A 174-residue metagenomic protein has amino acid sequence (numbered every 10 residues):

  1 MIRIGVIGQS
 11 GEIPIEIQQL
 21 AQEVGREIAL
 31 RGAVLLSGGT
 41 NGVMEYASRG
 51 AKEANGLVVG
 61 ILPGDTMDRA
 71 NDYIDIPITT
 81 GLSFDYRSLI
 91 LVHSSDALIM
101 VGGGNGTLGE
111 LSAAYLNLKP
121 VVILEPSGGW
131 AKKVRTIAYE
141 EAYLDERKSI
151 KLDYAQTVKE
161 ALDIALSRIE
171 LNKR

Functional and structural regions predicted by a protein language model:
M1-I17, R26, L30-R31: Generic N-terminal amphipathic, Lys/Arg-enriched alpha-helix
I2, G8-E12, G81-K159: C-terminal binding/interaction regions
Q19, R26, L30, N41-L111 (+1 more regions): Acidic/glycine-enriched connector segments
G25, V158-D163: Short, amphipathic alpha-helical "lid/cap" segments that border enzyme active or binding sites
L36-G38, G60-I61, Y154: General beta-strand structural signal in soluble alpha/beta enzymes
A165-R174: Short, hydrophobic alpha-helical segments
